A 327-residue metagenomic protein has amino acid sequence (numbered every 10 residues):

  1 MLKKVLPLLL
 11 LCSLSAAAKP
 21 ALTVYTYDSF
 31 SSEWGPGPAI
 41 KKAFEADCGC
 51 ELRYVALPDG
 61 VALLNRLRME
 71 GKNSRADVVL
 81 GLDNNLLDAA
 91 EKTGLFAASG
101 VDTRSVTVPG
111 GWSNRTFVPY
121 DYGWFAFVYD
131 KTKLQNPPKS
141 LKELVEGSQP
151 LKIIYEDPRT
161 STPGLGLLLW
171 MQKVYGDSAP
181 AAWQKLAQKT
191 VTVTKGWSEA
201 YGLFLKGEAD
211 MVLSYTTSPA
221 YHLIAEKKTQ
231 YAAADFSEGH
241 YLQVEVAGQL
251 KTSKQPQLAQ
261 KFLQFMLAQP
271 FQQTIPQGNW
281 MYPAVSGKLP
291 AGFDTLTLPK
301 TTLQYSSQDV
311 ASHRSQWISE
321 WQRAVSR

Functional and structural regions predicted by a protein language model:
A21-G37, P58-A62, S74-A209: Extracytoplasmic ligand-binding site segments that recognize negatively charged/polar headgroups
P38-Y54: Short alpha-helix C-terminal cap/hinge motif
N85-A89, L205, A209-Q230, N279: A ligand-binding cleft/hinge motif common to bilobed small-molecule-binding domains
F96-T103, R115-P119, K142-V145, L223-Y241 (+1 more regions): Short beta-strand->loop
P109, G123, W183-A187, V193-T194 (+3 more regions): Periplasmic-binding protein-like
A126-K133, Q172, Q243-Q255, T274-I275: A bilobed periplasmic-binding-protein/Venus flytrap-type ligand-binding module shared by bacterial periplasmic
L250-Y305: Mature extracytoplasmic/periplasmic domains
G292-R327: Extracellular/periplasmic bilobal clamshell ligand-binding domains
